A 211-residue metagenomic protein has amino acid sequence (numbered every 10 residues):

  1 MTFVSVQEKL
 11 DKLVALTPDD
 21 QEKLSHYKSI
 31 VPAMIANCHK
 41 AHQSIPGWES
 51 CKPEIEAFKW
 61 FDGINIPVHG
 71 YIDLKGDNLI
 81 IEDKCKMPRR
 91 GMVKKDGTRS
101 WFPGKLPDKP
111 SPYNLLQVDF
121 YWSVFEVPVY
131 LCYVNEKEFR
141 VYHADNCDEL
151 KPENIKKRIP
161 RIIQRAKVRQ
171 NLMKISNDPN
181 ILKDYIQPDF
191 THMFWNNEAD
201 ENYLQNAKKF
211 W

Functional and structural regions predicted by a protein language model:
M1-I72, G76: Metal-dependent nuclease catalytic cores that hydrolyze phosphodiester bonds in DNA/RNA, characterized by
P18-Q21, S25, D108, E149 (+1 more regions): Charge-dense, low-complexity intrinsically disordered segments
H26, I30, Y113, N154: Soluble or luminal CAZymes and related metallo-dependent hydrolases
Q43-W48, G76-I80, W122-Y130: Secondary-structure boundary elements
I55-A57, D83-C85, Y133-N135: Short, structured patches in soluble enzyme cores that scaffold and shape functional sites
G70-K105, F120-Y121: Conserved catalytic cores of phosphodiester-cleaving nucleases, focusing on short active-site segments
K95-N135: Catalytic cores of nucleic-acid endonucleases
P110, S123-W211: Metal-dependent nuclease catalytic regions and adjoining charged, substrate-binding loops involved in nucleic-acid end
